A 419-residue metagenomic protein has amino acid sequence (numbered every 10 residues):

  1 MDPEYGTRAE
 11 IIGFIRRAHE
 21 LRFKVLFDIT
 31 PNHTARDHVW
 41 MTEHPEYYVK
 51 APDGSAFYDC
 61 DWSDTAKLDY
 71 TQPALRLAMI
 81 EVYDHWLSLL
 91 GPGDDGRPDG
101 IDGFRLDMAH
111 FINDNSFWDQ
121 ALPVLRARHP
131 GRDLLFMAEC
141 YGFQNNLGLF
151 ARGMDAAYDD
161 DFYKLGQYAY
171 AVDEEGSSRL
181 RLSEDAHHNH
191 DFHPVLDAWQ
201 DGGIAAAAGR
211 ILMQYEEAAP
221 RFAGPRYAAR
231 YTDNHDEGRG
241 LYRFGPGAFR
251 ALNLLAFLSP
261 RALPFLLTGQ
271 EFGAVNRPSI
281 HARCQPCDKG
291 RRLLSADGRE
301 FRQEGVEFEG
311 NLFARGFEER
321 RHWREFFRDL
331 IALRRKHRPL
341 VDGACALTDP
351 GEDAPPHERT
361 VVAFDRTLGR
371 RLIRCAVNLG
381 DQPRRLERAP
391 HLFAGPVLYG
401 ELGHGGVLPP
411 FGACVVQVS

Functional and structural regions predicted by a protein language model:
M1-P98, F117, A121, A127-H129 (+1 more regions): Substrate-binding/active-site clefts of carbohydrate-active enzymes
M1-R8, D61-L77, G103-I112, H193-A205 (+2 more regions): The substrate-binding groove and active-site-proximal loops of carbohydrate-active enzymes, especially glycoside
A18, D28, W86, L106 (+5 more regions): Conserved, mostly hydrophobic/aromatic
V25-F27, F104, F136-A138, R230 (+1 more regions): Hydrophobic faces of well-ordered beta-strands that scaffold small-molecule active sites in alpha/beta enzyme cores
A35-H44, D114-W118, M137-E175, V275-I280: Substrate-binding cleft/loops of secretory-pathway carbohydrate-active enzymes
S178-H190, G202, G209-M213, F222-R226 (+1 more regions): Loop/helix patches that line or flank the sugar-binding groove of alpha-linked glycan CAZymes
Q382-E401: Beta-strand-rich binding/interaction modules
H404-S419: C-terminal beta-strand-rich structural cap/linker in extracellular carbohydrate-active enzymes
